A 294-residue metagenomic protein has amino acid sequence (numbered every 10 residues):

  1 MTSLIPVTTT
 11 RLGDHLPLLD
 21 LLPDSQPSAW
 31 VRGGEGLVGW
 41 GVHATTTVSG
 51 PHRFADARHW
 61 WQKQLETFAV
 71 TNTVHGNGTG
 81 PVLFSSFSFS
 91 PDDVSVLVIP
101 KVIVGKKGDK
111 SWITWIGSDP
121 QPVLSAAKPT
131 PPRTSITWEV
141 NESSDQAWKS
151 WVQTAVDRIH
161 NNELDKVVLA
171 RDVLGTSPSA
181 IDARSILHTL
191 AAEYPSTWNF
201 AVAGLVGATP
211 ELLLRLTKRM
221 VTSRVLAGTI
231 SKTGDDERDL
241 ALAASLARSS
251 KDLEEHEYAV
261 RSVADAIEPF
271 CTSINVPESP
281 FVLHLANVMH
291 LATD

Functional and structural regions predicted by a protein language model:
M1-H52: An N-terminal JmjN-like helical accessory module and its immediate linker preceding a catalytic domain
M1-L4, K107, S111-P129, W138 (+1 more regions): Cytosolic ligand/metal-binding cores
P6-P17, G36-G39, S90-P91, G175-P178 (+4 more regions): Flexible loop/turn segments at secondary-structure boundaries
L18-L22, T71, V98, S196: Soluble FAD-dependent oxygen oxidases
G41-T71: DNA polymerase sliding clamps and clamp-related checkpoint/processivity subunits
W60-L174, C271-S273: Non-catalytic accessory segments adjacent to catalytic cores
P81-K107, A183-T222: Internal mixed beta-strand/loop scaffold within catalytic domains of large alpha/beta enzymes
T130-L212, E254-A259, V263-A266, F270 (+3 more regions): Active-site pocket-lining segments that scaffold enzyme catalytic pockets across diverse folds
